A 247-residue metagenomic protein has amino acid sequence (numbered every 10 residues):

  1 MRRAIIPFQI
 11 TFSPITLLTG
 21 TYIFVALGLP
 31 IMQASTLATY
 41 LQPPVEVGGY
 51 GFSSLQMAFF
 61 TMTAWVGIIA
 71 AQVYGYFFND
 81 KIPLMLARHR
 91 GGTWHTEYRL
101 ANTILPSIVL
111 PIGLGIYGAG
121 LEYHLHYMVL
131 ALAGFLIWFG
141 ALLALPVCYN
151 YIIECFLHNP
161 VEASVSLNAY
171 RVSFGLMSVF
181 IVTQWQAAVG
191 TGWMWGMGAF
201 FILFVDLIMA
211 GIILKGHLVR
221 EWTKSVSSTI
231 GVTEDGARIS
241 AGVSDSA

Functional and structural regions predicted by a protein language model:
M1-R2, Y76, D80-T93, A187-A247: Intracellular terminal tails of multi-pass secondary transporters
R2-Q72, A144-N150: Extracytoplasmic gate region of multi-pass secondary transporters
G20-T21, A58, I104, V161-S166: Conserved glycine-rich helix-kink/hinge and helix-boundary motifs of the Major Facilitator Superfamily
L37-Q56, D80-Y98, G115-Y127, C155-N159 (+2 more regions): Extracellular/lumenal inter-transmembrane loop segments of multi-pass membrane transporters
M57-H89, P106-G113: Transmembrane alpha-helices of Major Facilitator/SLC transporters
A70, Y74, I112-I116, F174-M177 (+1 more regions): Transmembrane-helix signature of multi-pass solute transporters
G92-V147: C-terminal transmembrane helical hairpin of 12-TM major facilitator-type secondary transporters
F135-T191: A late C-terminal transmembrane helix in Major Facilitator Superfamily
